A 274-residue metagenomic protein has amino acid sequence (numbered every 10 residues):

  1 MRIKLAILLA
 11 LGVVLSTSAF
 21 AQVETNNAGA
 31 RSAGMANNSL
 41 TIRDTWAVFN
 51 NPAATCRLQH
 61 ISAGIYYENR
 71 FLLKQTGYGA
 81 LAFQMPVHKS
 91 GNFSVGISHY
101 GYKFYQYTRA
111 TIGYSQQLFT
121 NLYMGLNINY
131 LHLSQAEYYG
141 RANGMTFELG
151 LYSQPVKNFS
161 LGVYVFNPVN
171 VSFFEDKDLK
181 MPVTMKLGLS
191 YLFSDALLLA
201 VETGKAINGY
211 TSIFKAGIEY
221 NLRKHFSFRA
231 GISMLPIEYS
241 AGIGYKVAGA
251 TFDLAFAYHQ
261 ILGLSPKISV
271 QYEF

Functional and structural regions predicted by a protein language model:
M1-I7: Bacterial N-terminal signal peptides that target proteins for export
L8-S16: Bacterial N-terminal signal peptides
T17-A21: Bacterial Sec-dependent signal peptides at the C-terminal "C-region" and cleavage site
Q22-F274: Subset of outer-membrane beta-barrel
